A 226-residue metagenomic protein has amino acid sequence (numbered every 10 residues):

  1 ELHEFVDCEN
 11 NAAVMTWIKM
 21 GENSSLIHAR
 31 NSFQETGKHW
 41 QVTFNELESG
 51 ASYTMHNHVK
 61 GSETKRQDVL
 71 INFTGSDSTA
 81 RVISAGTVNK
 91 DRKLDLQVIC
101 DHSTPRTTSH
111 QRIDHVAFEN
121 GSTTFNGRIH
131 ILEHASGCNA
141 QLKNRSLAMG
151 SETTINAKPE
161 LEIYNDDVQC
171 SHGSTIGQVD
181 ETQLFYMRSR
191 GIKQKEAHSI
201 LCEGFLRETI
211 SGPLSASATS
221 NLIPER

Functional and structural regions predicted by a protein language model:
E1-F185, S189-I192, L206-E208, P213-R226: Conserved beta-strand/loop scaffold segments within soluble protein domains that form the structured core and edges
